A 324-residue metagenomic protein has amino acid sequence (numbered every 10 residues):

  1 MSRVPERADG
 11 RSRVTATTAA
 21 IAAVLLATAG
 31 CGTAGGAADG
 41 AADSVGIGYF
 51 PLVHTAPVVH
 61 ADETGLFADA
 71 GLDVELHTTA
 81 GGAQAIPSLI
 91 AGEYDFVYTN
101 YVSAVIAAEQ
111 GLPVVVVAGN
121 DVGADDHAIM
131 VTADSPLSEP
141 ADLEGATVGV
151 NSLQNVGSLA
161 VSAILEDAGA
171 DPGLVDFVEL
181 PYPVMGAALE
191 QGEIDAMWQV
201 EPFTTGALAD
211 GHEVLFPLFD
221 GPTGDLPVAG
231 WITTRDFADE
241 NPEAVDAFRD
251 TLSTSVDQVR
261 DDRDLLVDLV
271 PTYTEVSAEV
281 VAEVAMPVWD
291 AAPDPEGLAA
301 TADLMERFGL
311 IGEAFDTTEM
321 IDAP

Functional and structural regions predicted by a protein language model:
M1-A29: Sec-dependent bacterial lipoprotein signal peptides
T28-A42: Bacterial lipoprotein signal-peptidase II cleavage site
D39-A168, E179, D195-Q199, V214-L218 (+1 more regions): Short, glycine-/small- and polar/acidic-enriched structural segments that line small-molecule recognition paths
A56-H60, T64-G65, P87, A91 (+13 more regions): Solvent-exposed, polar/charged alpha-helical surfaces in well-ordered, non-transmembrane soluble domains, broadly
D69, D220-G224, V288-G297, T317: Short, solvent-exposed loop/beta-turn-alpha elements that line the ligand-binding surface or hinge of extracytoplasmic
V102, V178, P183-D268: Pocket-lining segment of extracytoplasmic ligand-binding domains
D239-L310: Secondary-structure end/capping motifs
M305-P324: Conserved C-terminal helix/tail region of periplasmic/extracytoplasmic solute-binding proteins
